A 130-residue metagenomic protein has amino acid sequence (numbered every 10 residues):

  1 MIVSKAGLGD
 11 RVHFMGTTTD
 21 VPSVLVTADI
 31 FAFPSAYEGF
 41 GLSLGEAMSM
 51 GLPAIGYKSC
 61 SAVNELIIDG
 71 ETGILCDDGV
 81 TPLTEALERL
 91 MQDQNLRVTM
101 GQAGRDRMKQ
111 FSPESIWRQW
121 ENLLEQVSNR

Functional and structural regions predicted by a protein language model:
M1-G16: Nucleotide-activated donor-binding/catalytic signature segment of Leloir-type glycosyltransferases, i.e., the conserved
T17, A36: Aromatic "clamp/platform" in nucleotide-sugar-dependent glycosyltransferases that forms part of the donor/acceptor
P22, D29, S49-G51: A short alpha->beta transition loop at the rim of the catalytic pocket in nucleotide-sugar-dependent
A32, A54-I55: A short hydrophobic beta-strand element within the catalytic core of glycosyltransferases that build diverse glycans
G41-L44, V63: Short glycine/serine-rich donor-binding loops of glycosyltransferases
K58, I68-T81, R89-Q94: Conserved acidic donor-binding segment of nucleotide-sugar-dependent glycosyltransferases
P82, R89, L96-Q110, Q119-N122: A short, well-ordered alpha-helix in the C-terminal region of glycosyltransferases
P113-R130: C-terminal alpha-helical cap of glycosyltransferases
